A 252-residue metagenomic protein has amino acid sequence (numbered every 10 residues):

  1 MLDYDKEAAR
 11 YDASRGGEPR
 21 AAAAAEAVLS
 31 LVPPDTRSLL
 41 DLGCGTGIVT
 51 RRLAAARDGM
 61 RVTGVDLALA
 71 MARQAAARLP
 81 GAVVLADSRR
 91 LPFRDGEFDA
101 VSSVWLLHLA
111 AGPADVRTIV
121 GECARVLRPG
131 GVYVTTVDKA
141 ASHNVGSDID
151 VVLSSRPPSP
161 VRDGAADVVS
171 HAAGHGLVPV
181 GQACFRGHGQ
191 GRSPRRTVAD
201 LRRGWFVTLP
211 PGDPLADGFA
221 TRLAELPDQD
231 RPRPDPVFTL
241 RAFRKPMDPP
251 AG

Functional and structural regions predicted by a protein language model:
M1-T36, I48-R52, M71, A141 (+1 more regions): Conserved class I S-adenosyl-L-methionine
S38-L42, T46-R90: Class I SAM-dependent methyltransferase SAM/SAH-binding core
S102: A conserved beta-strand element that flanks and buttresses the S-adenosyl-L-methionine
W105-L109: Short catalytic micro-motifs in class I SAM-dependent methyltransferases
R117-P129: A short glycine-rich, Lys/Arg-flanked "PGG" loop and its adjoining helix->strand segment in the class I
V132-R162: Conserved class I S-adenosyl-L-methionine
P160-G176: Short alpha-helix
V178-G252: Conserved Class I S-adenosyl-L-methionine
